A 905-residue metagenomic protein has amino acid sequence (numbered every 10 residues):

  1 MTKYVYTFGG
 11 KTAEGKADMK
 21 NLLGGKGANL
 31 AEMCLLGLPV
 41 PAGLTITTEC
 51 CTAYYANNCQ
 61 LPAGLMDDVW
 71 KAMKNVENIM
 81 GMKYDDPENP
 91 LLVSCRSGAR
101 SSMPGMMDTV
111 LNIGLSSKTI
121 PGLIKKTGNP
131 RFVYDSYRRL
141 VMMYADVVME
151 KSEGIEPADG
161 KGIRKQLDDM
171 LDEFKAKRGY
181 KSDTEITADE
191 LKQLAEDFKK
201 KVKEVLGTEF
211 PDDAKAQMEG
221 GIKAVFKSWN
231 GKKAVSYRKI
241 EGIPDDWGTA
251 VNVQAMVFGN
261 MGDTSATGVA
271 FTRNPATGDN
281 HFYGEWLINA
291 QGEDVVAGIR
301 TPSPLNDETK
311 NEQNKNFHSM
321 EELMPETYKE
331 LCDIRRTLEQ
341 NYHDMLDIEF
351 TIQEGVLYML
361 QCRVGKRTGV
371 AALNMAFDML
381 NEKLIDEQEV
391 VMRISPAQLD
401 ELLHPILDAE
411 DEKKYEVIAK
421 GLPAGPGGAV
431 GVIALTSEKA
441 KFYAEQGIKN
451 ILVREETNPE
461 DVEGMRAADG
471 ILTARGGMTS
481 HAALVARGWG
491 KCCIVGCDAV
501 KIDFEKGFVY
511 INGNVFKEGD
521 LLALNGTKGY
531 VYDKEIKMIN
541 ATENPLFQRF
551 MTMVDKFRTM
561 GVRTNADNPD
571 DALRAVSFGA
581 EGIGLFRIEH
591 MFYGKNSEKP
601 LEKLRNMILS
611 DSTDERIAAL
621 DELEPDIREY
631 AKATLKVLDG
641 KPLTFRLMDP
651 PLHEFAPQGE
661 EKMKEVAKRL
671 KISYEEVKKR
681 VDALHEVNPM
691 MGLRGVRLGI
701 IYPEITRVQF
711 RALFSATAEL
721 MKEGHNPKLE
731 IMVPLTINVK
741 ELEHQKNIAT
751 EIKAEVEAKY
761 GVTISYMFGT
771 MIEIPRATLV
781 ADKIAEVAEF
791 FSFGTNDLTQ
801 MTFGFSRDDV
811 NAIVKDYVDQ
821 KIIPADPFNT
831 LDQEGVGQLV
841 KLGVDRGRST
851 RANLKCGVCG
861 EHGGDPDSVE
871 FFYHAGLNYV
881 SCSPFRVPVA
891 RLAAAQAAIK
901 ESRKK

Functional and structural regions predicted by a protein language model:
M1-Y415, P423, K441-F442, I448-I451 (+11 more regions): Nucleotide/phosphate-binding sheet-loop regions of phosphoryl- and nucleotidyl-transfer enzymes
L44, A474-G476, V495-D498, F586 (+2 more regions): Short beta->alpha connector loops at strand-helix junctions that form conserved, small/polar/Pro-enriched
R96-S97, E543-P545, M553-K905: Conserved alpha/beta-domain cores
N252, A434, I451-V453, L472 (+3 more regions): Structural motif
K420-E460, I511-R549: Extended, non-globular alpha-helical segments
D469-R475, C493, G857: A short, small-residue-rich loop immediately preceding and capping a beta-strand
F504-Y510: Internal gly/pro-rich beta-alpha loop/helix module that stabilizes soluble enzyme cofactors or their anionic handles
